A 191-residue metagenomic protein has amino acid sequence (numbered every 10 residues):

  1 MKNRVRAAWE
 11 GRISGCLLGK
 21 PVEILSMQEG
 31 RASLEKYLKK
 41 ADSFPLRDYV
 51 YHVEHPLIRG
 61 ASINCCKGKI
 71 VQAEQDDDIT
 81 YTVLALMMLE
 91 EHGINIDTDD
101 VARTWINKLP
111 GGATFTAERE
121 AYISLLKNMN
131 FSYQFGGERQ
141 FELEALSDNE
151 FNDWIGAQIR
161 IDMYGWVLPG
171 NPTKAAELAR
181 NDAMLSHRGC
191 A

Functional and structural regions predicted by a protein language model:
M1-A191: Structured, active/binding-site neighborhoods that engage oxygen-rich ligands
